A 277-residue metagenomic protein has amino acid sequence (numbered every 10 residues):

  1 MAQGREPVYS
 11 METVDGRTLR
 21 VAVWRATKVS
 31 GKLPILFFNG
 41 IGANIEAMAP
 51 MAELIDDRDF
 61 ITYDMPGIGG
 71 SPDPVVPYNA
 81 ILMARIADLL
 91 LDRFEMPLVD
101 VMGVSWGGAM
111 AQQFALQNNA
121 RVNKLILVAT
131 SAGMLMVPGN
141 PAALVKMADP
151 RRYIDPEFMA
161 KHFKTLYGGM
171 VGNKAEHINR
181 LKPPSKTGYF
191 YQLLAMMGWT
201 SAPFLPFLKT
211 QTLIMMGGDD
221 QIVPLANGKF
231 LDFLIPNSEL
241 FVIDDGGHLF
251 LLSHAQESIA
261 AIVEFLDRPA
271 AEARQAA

Functional and structural regions predicted by a protein language model:
R17-G70: Conserved HGGG/HGGXW glycine-rich cap/lid loop of the alpha/beta-hydrolase fold
T62-M102: Active-site loop/oxyanion-hole signature of alpha/beta-hydrolase fold enzymes
G103, G107, A111: Gly/Ala-rich beta-loop-alpha elbow adjacent to hydrolase catalytic centers
Q112, L116, N123-R152: Flexible "cap/lid" loop of the alpha/beta hydrolase fold
M136, P156-P206: Conserved alpha/beta-hydrolase catalytic His-Asp/Glu region
L208, I214-M216, D220: Short beta-strand/loop motif that positions the catalytic acidic residue of the alpha/beta-hydrolase fold
Q221-N227: Conserved alpha/beta-hydrolase "acid-adjacent" motif
G246-I259: Catalytic histidine-centered segment of alpha/beta-hydrolase-like enzymes
